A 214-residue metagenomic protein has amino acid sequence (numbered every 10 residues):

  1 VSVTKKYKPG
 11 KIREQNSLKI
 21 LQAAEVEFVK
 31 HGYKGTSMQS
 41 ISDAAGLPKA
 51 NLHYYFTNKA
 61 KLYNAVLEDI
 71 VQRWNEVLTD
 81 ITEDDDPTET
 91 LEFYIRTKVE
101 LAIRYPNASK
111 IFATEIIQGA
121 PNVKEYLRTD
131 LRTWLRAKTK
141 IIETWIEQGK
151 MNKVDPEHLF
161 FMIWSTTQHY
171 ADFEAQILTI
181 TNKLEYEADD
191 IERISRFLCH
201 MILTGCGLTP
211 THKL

Functional and structural regions predicted by a protein language model:
V1-K5, E100, R104, R132 (+2 more regions): C-terminal peripheral helix-coil segments that are non-catalytic and often amphipathic
N16, I20-F28, K98, I202: Short hydrophobic clusters on alpha-helical segments that form packing/core surfaces in small helical domains
N16, K59, V66, I70 (+6 more regions): Hydrophobic/aromatic residues within well-ordered alpha-helical segments
K19, E27-K61, A65: Helix-turn-helix
K49-A50, I70, W74, I81-D86 (+6 more regions): Anionic, Ser/Thr-rich low-complexity intrinsically disordered regions
V66-F93, I141-T144: Amphipathic alpha-helical linker/stalk segments
T79-A108, P156-I163, E192: Hydrophobic alpha-helical connector segments
I103-E125, F173-N182: Amphipathic alpha-helical segments used for helix-helix packing
